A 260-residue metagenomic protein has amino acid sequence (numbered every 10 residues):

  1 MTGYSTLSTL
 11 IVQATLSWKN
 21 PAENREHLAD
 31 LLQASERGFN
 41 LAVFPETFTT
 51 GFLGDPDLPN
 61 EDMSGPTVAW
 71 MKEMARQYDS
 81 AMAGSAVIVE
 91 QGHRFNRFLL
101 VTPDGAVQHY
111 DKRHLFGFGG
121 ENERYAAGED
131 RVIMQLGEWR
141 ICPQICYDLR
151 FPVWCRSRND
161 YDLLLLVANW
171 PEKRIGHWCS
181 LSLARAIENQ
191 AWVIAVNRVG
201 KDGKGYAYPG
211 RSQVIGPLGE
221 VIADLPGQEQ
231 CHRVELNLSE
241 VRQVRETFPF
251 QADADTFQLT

Functional and structural regions predicted by a protein language model:
M1-L41, L165: N-terminal active-site segment of His-dependent metallophosphoesterases
T2-T9, I133-C142, L163: Beta-strand-turn-beta hairpins that frame and shape the catalytic cleft of phosphate-ester-processing enzymes
P21-A22, A29-P103, Q108, E172-A191: Cys-nucleophile CN-hydrolase/nitrilase-fold catalytic domain and related Cys-dependent amidase chemistry that acts on
A42-V43, W139-I145, L165-L166, I194: Short hydrophobic-aromatic micro-motifs
P66-M82, R150-H232: CN hydrolase (nitrilase-like) catalytic-core segments centered on the catalytic cysteine and neighboring Lys/Glu
G84-A86, R97-L100, V132-M134, S212-V214 (+1 more regions): Short beta-strand scaffold segments in enzyme catalytic cores
V89-N159, E172-S180, Q243-F250: Active-site catalytic loop in hydrolytic enzyme cores
R233-T260: Short, basic/aromatic-enriched C-terminal tail that caps enzymatic domains
